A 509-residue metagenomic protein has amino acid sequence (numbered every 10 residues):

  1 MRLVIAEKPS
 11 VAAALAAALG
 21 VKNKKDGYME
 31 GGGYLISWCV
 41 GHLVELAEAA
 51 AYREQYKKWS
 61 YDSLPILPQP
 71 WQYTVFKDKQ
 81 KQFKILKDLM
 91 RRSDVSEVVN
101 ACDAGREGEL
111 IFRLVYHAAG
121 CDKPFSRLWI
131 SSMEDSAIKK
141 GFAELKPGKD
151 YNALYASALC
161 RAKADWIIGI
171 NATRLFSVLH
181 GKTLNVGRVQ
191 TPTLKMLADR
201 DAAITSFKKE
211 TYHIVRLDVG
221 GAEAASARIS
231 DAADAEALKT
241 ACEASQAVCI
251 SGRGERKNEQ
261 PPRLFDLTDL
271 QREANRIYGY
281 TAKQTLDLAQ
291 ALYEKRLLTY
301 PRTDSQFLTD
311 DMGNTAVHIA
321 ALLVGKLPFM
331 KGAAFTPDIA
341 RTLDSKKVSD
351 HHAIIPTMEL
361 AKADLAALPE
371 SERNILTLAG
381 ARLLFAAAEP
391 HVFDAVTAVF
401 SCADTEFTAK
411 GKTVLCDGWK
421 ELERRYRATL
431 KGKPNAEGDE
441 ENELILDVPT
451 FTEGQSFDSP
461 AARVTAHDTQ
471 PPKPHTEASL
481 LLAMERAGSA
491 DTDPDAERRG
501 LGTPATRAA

Functional and structural regions predicted by a protein language model:
M1-A162, W166, P471: Intrinsically disordered, low-complexity regulatory segments
V11, E107-I111, A156, C160 (+8 more regions): Hydrophobic (often cysteine-bearing) scaffold residues that line and stabilize catalytic clefts of nucleotide/cofactor
N23-G27, F125, G148-A153, R174-S177 (+4 more regions): Active-site phosphate-binding and catalytic loops of NTP-dependent enzymes
L35, L43-K77, D88, G181-Q290 (+4 more regions): Long, highly charged, low-complexity internal segments
C102, R272, R302: Short glycine-centered, acidic/aromatic-flanked micro-motifs in structured strand/loop junctions that mark active-site
S157-G187: Amphipathic alpha-helical segments of the small helical/lid subdomains adjacent to P-loop NTPase cores
Y280-V348, A509: Extended, well-ordered alpha-helical scaffold/bundle regions in very large, multi-domain proteins
P337-A367: Acidic, turn-prone loop/beta-hairpin segments
